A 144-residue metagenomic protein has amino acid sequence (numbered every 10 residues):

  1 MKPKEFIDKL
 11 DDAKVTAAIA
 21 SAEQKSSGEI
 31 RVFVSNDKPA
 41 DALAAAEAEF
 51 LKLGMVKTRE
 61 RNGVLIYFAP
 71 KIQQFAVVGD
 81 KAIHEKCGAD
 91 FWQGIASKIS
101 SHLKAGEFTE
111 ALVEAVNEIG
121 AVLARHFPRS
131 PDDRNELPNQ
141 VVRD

Functional and structural regions predicted by a protein language model:
M1-D144: A structural boundary signal for the start of the first folded domain, especially the loop/turn and N-capping region
